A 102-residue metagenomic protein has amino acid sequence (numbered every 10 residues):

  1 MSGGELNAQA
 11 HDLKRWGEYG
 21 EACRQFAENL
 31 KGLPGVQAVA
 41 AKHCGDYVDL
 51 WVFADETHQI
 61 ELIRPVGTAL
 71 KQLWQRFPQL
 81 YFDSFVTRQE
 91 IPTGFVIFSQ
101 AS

Functional and structural regions predicted by a protein language model:
M1-G20: N-terminal presequence-like segments and adjacent domain-start helices
G20-L33: Short amphipathic alpha-helix segments
L30-D49: Short edge beta-strands and adjacent turn/loop segments
C44-V48, E56, R88-T93: Short, internal active-site loops enriched in acidic
V48-P65: A short interface-forming secondary-structure element
E61-L80: An amphipathic, aromatic/His-enriched active-site/gating alpha helix that lines ligand/cofactor pockets
F82-V86: Surface-exposed peri-terminal alpha-helical interaction modules
E90-S102: Short, low-order "capping/linker" segments at domain edges
